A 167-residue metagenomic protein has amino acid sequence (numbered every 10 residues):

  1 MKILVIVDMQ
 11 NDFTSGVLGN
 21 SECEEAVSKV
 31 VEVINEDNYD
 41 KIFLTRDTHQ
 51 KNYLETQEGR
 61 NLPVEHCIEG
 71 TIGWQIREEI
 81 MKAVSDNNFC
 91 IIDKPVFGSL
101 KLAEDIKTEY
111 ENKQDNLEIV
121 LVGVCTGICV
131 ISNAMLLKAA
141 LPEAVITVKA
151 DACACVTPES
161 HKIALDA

Functional and structural regions predicted by a protein language model:
M1-I91, N112-Q114, T147, V156-T157 (+2 more regions): Active-site acidic carboxylates
V30-D37, I131-L141: Histidine-anchored nucleotide/phosphate-binding helix
T45-T48, P95, V124, K149-D151: Active-site-proximal beta-strand/loop segments in catalytic clefts of secreted hydrolases
K51-E55, S99-L102, C129-V130: Short acidic/glycine-rich loop or secondary-structure boundary segments that cap or lie
V84, I106, Y110, A140-L141: Active-site catalytic pocket residues across diverse enzymes, especially alpha/beta-hydrolases
I92, K113-A139: Catalytic cysteine-centered active loop of the rhodanese-like fold, especially the PTP/DSP P-loop
D93-K94, G98-N112: Alpha-helical scaffold elements lining the catalytic groove of polysaccharide deacetylases
V120-G127, A144-P158: A short glycine-rich beta-strand->turn/loop micro-motif centered on a GG-aromatic cluster
